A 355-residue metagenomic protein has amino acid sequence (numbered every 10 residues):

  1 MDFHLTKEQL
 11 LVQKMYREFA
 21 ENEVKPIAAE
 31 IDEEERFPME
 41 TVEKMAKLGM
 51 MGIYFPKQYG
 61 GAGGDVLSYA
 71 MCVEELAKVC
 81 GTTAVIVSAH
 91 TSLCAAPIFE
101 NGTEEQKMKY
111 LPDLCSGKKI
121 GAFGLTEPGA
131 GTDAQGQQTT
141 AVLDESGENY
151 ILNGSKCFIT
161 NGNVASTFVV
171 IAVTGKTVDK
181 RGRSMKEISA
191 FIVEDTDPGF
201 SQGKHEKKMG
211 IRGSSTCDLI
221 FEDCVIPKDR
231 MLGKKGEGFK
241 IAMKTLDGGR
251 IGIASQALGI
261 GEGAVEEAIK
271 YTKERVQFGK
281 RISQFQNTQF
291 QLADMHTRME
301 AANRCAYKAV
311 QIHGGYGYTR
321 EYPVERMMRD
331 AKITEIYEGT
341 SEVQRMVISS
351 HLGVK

Functional and structural regions predicted by a protein language model:
M1-V87, K109, D113-S116, T334 (+1 more regions): Amphipathic, small/basic residue-rich leader segments at the start of a protein or domain
D2, L67, M71-C72, L93 (+3 more regions): Glycine-rich phosphate/cofactor-binding loops in nucleotide/flavin-utilizing enzymes
F3-E8, K78, A89, A190 (+3 more regions): Glycine-rich beta->alpha junctions and the first turn(s) of the following alpha-helix
K25-E33, I269-S283, H296-Y318: C-terminal helix-coil-helix/basic helical segment that borders enzyme active sites and/or dimer interfaces and provides
V85-E105, G131, L143: N-terminal glycine-rich flavin-associated loop
G117-L125, I171: A short, Trp-centered hydrophobic/proline-enriched beta-strand micro-motif
G129-T132, F158-N161, R181-R183, K208-S215: Short Gly/Pro-enriched turn/cap motifs at secondary-structure boundaries
E148-Q202: A short core secondary-structure module
